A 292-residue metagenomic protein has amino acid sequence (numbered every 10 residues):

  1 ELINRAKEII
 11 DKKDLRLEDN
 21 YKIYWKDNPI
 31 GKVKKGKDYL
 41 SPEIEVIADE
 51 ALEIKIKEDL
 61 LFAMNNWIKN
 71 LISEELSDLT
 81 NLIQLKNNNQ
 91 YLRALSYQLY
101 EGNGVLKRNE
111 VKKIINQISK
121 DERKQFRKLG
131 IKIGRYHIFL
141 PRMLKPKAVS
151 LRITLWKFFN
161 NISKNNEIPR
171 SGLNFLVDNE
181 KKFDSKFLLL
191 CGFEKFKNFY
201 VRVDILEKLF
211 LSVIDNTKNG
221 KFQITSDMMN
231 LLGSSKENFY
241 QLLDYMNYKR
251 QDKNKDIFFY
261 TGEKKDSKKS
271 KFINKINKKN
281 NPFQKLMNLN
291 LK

Functional and structural regions predicted by a protein language model:
E1-K268: Extended, charged helical/alpha-beta scaffold domains that provide interaction surfaces
F272-K292: Short linear clamp-binding motif
